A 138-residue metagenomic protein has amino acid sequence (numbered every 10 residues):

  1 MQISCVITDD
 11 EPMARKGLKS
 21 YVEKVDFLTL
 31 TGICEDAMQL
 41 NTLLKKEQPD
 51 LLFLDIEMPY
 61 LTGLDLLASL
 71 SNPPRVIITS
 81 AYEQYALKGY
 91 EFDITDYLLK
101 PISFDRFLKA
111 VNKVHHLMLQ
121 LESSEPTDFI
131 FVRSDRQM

Functional and structural regions predicted by a protein language model:
Q2, P73, P126-T127: A structure-centric signal for secondary-structure junctions around beta-strands
Q2-M13, L18, V22, L52: Conserved acidic segment of CheY-like receiver
C5, L30-T31, V76: Hydrophobic/aromatic residues located in beta-strands of well-ordered beta-sheets within soluble catalytic
M13, K24, Q39-S123: CheY-like receiver
F27-E35, L43: Short hydrophobic/Thr-rich beta-strand motif most characteristic of the beta2 strand and flanking loop of CheY-like
C34, L98, V132: Hydrophobic residues at beta-strand termini and immediately following loops that shape nucleotide-binding pockets
H116-M138: Conserved binding/recognition cores within well-folded domains
